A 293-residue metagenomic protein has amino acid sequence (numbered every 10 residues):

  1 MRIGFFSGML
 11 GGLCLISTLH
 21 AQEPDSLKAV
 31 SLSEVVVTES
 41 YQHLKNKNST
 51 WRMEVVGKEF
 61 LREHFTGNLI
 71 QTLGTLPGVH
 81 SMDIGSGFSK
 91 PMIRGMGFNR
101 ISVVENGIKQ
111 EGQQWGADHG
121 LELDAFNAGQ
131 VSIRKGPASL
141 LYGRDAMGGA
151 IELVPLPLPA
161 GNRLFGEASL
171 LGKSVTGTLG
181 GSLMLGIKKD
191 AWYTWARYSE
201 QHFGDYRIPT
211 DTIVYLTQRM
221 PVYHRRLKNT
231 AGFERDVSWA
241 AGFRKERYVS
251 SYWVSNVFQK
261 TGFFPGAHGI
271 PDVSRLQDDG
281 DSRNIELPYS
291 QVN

Functional and structural regions predicted by a protein language model:
Q22-R62, F98: Short, acidic, small-residue-rich periplasmic hinge/interaction motif at the N-terminus of Gram-negative outer-membrane
E23, K228-E234, R247-N293: Flexible loop and strand-edge segments within Gram-negative outer membrane beta-barrel domains
S33, S89, M147-G149, L164-G166 (+4 more regions): Hydrophobic, lipid-facing positions within transmembrane beta-strands of outer-membrane proteins
M53, I70-K109: Extracytoplasmic beta-strand/coil segments of soluble accessory domains associated with Gram-negative outer-membrane
L69-T72, G87-M92, V104, D118-L121 (+3 more regions): N-terminal periplasmic accessory domains that precede and gate Gram-negative outer-membrane beta-barrel machines
D83-G85, G143, K173-G177, R225-E234 (+2 more regions): Short sequence motifs at beta-strands and strand-loop junctions characteristic of Gram-negative outer-membrane
I108-K135: Short acidic/polar hinge/loop motifs at secondary-structure boundaries that mediate gating or recognition
T176-H202, Y215-G262: Transmembrane beta-barrel wall of Gram-negative outer-membrane proteins
